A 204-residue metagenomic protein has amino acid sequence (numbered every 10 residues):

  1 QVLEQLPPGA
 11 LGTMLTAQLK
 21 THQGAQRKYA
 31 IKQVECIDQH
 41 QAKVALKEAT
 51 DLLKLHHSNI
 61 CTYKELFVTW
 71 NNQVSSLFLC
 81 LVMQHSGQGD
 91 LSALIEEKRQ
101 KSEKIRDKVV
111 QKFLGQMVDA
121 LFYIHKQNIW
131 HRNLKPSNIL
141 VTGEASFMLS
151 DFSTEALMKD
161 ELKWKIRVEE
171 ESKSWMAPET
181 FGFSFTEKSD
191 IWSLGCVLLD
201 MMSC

Functional and structural regions predicted by a protein language model:
T13-C36: Glycine-rich ATP phosphate-binding loop
T62-L77: Short beta-strand micro-motifs within the conserved protein kinase catalytic domain, predominantly in the N-lobe
V74-D90: Conserved short submotifs of the Hanks-type protein kinase catalytic core that shape the nucleotide-binding pocket
F113-L114: Activation segment signature within eukaryotic-like protein kinase domains
H125-V141: Catalytic-loop of the protein kinase fold
K165-E179: Conserved activation segment of eukaryotic-like protein kinases, specifically the C-terminal portion of the activation
D190: Conserved catalytic-loop aspartate of Hanks-type protein kinases
